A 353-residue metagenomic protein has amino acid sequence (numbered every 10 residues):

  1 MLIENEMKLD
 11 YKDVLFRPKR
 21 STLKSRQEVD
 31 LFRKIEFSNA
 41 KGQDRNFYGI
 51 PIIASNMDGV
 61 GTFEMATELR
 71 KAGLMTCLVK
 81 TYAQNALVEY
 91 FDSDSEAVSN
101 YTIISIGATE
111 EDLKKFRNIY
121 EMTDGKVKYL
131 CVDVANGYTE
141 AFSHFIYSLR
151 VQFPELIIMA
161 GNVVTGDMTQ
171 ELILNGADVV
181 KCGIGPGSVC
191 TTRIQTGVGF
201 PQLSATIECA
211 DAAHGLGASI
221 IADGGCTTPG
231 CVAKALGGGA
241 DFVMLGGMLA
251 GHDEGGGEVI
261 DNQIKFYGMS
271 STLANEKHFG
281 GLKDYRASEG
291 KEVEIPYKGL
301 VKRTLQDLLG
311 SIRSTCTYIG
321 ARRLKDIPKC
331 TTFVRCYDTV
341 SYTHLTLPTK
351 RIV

Functional and structural regions predicted by a protein language model:
M1-S219, G247-H252, G257, Y342: Active-site entrance/lid segments in N-terminal catalytic domains of soluble metabolic enzymes
L9-R17, S311-C336: Amphipathic alpha-helical packing elements
S55, A135, N162, Q195-G199 (+3 more regions): Hydrophobic alpha-helical scaffolding
G166, A222-A233, L324-V334: A glycine-rich phosphate-binding loop feature that marks nucleotide/adenosyl-phosphate handling sites
F200-P201, S219, C231, A235-D241 (+1 more regions): Gly/Ser/Thr/Ala-enriched C-terminal appendages of enzymes
Y337-S341: Short arginine-rich
T343-T349: Conserved small/polar residues in nucleotide/adenosyl-binding loops
